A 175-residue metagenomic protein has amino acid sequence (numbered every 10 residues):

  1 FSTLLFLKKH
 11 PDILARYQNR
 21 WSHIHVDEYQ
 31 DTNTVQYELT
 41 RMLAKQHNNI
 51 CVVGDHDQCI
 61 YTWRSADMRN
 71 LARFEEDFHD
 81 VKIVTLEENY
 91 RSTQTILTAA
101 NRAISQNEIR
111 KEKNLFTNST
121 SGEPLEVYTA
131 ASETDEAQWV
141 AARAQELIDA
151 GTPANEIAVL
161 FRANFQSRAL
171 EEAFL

Functional and structural regions predicted by a protein language model:
F1-R73, T85-S92: Conserved helicase NTPase motor core
P11, H79-K82, E87-L175: Helicase P-loop NTPase motor core
E76: Glycine-/small-residue-rich beta-strand-loop submotif within the FAD-binding core of flavoenzymes
